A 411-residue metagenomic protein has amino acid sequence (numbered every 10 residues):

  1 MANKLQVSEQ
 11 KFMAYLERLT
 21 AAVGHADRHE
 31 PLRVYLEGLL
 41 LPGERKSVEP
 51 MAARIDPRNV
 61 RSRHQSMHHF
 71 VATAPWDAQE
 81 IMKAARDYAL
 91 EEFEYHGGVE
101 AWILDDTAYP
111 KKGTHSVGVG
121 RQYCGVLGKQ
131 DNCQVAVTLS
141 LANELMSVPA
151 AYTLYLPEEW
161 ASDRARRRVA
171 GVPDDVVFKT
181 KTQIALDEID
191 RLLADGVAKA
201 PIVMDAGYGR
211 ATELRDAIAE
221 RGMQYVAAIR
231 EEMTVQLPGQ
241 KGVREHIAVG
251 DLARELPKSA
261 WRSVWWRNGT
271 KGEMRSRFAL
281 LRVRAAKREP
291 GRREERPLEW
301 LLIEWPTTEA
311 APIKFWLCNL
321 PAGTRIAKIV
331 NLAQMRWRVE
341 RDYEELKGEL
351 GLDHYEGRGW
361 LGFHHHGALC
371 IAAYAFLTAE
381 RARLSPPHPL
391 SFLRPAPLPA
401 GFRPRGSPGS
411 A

Functional and structural regions predicted by a protein language model:
A2-V203, G207-V226, E231-T234, K241 (+2 more regions): Conserved, well-structured functional cores that handle cations and Mg-NTP chemistry
L39-G43, I55, V71-A74, L320 (+3 more regions): Generic structural signal for hydrophobic core residues of well-folded globular domains
T114, Y343-L350: Active-site-adjacent bridging/hinge elements
L145-A170, D174-F178, Q224-R338, P404-S407: An anionic, glycine-rich sequence signature occurring as long contiguous blocks
E213, C318, T324-A333, G348-H365 (+1 more regions): Short, solvent-exposed helix-loop connector elements
E340, A372: Hydrophobic, well-ordered secondary-structure elements that form the walls of internal hydrophobic environments
L377-G409: Conserved nucleotidyltransferase catalytic core and NTase-mimicking acidic/glycine-rich helix/loop elements in nucleic
